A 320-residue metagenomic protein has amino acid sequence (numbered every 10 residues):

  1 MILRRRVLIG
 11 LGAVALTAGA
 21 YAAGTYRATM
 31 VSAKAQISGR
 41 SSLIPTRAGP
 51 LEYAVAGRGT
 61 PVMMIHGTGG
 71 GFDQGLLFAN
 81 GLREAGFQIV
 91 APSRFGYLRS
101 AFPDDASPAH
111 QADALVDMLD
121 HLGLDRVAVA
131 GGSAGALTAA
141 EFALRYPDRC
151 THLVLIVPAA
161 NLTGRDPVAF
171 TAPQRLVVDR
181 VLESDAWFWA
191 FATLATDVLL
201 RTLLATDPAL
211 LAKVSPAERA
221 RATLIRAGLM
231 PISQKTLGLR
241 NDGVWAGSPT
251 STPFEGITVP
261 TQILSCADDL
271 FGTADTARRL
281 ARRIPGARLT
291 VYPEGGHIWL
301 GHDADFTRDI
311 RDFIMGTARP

Functional and structural regions predicted by a protein language model:
E52-R99: Conserved HGGG/HGGXW glycine-rich cap/lid loop of the alpha/beta-hydrolase fold
H110-V127: Conserved acidic catalytic loop of the alpha/beta-hydrolase fold
G131-G135, A139: Gly/Ala-rich beta-loop-alpha elbow adjacent to hydrolase catalytic centers
L153-S184: Flexible "cap/lid" loop of the alpha/beta hydrolase fold
P173-L176, L182-T252: Alpha/beta-hydrolase
I257, I263-S265: Short beta-strand/loop motif that positions the catalytic acidic residue of the alpha/beta-hydrolase fold
L270-T276: Conserved alpha/beta-hydrolase "acid-adjacent" motif
G286-P320: Catalytic active-site module of serine/aspartate enzymes centered on a nucleophile-bearing elbow/loop
